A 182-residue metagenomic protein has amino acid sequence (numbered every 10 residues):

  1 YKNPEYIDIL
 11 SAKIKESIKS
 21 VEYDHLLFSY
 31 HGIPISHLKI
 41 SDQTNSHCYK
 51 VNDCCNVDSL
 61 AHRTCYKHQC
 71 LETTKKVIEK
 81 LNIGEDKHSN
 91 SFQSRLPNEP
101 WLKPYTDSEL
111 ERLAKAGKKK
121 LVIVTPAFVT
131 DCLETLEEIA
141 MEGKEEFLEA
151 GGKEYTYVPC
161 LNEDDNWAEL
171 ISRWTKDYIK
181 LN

Functional and structural regions predicted by a protein language model:
Y1-N182: Extended amphipathic ligand-handling, pore-lining, and cofactor/metal-binding catalytic surfaces
